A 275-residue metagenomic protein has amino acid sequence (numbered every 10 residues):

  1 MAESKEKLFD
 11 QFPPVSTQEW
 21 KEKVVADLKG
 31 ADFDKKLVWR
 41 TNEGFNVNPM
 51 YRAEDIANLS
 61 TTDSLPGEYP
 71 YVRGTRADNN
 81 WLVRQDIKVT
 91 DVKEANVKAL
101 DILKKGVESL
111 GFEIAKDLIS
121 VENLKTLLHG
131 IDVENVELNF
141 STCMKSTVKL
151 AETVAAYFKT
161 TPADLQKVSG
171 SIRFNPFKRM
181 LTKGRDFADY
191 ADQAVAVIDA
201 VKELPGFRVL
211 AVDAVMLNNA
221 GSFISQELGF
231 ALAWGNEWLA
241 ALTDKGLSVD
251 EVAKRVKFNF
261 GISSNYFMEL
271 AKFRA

Functional and structural regions predicted by a protein language model:
A2-S263, E269: Catalytic alpha/beta active-site cores
K272: Conserved acidic
A275: Structured mid-domain segments that build the active-site/substrate or prosthetic-cofactor binding neighborhood
